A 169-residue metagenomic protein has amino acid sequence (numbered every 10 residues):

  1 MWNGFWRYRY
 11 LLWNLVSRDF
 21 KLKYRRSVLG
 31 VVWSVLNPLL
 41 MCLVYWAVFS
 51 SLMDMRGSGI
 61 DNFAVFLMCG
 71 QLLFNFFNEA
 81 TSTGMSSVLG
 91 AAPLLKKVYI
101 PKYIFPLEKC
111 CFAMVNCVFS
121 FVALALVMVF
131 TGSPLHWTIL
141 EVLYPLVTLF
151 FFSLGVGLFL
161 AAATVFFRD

Functional and structural regions predicted by a protein language model:
M1-R168: Hydrophobic transmembrane alpha-helices and immediately adjacent juxtamembrane helices of multi-pass inner-membrane
